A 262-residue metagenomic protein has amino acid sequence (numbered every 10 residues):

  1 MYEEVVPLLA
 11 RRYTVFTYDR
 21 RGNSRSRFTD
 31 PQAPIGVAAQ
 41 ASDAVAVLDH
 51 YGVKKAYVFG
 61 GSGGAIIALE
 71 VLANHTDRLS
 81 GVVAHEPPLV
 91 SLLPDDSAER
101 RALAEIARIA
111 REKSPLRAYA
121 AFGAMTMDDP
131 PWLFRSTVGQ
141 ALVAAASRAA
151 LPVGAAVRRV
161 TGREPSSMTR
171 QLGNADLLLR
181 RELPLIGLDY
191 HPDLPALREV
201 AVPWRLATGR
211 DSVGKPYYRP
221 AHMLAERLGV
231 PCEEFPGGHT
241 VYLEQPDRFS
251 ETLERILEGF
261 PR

Functional and structural regions predicted by a protein language model:
M1-F28, A33: Conserved HGGG/HGGXW glycine-rich cap/lid loop of the alpha/beta-hydrolase fold
R11, V53-K55, A201: Active-site acidic short loop of glycosyltransferases
R20-S24, L89, G238-V241: Alpha/beta-hydrolase active-site loop signature
R20-Y57: Active-site loop/oxyanion-hole signature of alpha/beta-hydrolase fold enzymes
K54-D95: Conserved hydrolase catalytic core segment
L79-A110, A124, L133-Q140: Flexible "cap/lid" loop of the alpha/beta hydrolase fold
I109-H222, V230-P231: Alpha/beta-hydrolase
R219-H222, E226-R262: Catalytic active-site module of serine/aspartate enzymes centered on a nucleophile-bearing elbow/loop
